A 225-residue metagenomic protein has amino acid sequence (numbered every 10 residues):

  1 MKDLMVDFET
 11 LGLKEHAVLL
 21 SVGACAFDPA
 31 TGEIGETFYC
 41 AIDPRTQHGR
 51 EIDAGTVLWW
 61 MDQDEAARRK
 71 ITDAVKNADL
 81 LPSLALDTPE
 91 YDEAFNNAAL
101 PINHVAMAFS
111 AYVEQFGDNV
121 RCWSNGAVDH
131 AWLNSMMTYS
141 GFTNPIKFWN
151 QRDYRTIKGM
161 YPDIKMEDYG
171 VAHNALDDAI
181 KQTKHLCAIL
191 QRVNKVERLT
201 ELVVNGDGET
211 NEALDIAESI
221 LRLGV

Functional and structural regions predicted by a protein language model:
L4, E9-R121: Conserved non-catalytic scaffold segment of RNase H-like nuclease domains
D7-E9, D129, D153, D178: Acidic active-site catalytic centers that drive phospho-/nucleotidyl reactions and related ester hydrolyses
S110-E114, V128-F148: Substrate-recognition/cap helix-loop segment adjacent to the acidic, metal-dependent catalytic center of Asp-based
D118-A127, A131-W132, M136, I164-R198: Acidic, Mg2+-coordinating catalytic module of metal-dependent nucleases/exonucleases that use a two-metal-ion mechanism
P145-K165: Short, flexible loop segments at boundaries between secondary-structure elements
R198-V225: Short interaction-hotspot residues at assembly and binding interfaces
